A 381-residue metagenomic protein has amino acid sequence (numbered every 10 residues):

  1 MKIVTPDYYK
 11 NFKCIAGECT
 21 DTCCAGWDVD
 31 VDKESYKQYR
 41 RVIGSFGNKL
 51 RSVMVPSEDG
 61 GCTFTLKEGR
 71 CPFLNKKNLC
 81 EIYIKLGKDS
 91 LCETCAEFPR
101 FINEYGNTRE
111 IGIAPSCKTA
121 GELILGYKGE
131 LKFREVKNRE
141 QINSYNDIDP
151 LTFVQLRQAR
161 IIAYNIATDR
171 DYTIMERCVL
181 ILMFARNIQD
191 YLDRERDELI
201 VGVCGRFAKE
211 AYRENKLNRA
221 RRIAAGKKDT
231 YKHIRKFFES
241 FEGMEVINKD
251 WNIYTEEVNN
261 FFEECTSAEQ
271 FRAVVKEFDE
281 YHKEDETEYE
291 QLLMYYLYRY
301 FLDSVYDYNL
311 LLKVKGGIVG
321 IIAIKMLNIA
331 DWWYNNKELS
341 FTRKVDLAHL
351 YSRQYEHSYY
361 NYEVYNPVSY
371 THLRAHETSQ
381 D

Functional and structural regions predicted by a protein language model:
M1-K77, Y83-D89, E97-L125: N-terminal cysteine/histidine-rich coordination modules
C14, K85, D149, L310 (+1 more regions): Short, charged/polar micro-motifs that form catalytic or ligand-binding hotspots
E93, E97, Y105-T108, A120-N138 (+5 more regions): Iron-sulfur-associated redox domains of electron-transfer enzymes in respiratory and anaerobic energy metabolism
Y127-T255: Extended alpha-helical scaffolds
E239-S369: Substrate-recognition/cap regions that form aromatic- and gly/pro-loop-enriched pockets for small-molecule ligands
T371-T378: Conserved small/polar residues in nucleotide/adenosyl-binding loops
D381: Cationic, low-complexity basic patches in intrinsically disordered or flexible, solvent-exposed regions
